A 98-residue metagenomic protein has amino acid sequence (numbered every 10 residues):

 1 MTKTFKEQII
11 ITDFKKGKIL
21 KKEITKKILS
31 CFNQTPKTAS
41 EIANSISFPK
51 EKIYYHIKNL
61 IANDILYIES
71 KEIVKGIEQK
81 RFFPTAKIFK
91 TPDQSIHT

Functional and structural regions predicted by a protein language model:
M1-F14: Long, low-complexity, charged/polar intrinsically disordered regions in eukaryotic proteins
I11-I24, T38, S70-D93: Short, cationic-aromatic polyanion-contact patches
K26-S30: Pre-recognition alpha-helix immediately N-terminal to the DNA-recognition helix within helix-turn-helix or winged-helix
Q34-E41: Short capping segments at the starts of secondary-structure elements
E41-S47, L60: A short acidic, leucine-rich amphipathic alpha-helix
P49-E51: Short coil turns linking two alpha-helices in DNA-binding domains
D64: Glycine-centered, phosphate/nucleic-acid-interacting loop/turn motifs that mediate DNA/RNA or nucleotide
